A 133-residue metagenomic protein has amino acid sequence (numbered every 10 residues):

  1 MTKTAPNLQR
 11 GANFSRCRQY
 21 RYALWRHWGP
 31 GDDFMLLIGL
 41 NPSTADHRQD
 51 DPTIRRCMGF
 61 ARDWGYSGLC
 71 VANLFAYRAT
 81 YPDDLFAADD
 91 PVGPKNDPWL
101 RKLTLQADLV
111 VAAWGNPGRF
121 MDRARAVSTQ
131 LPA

Functional and structural regions predicted by a protein language model:
M1-D51: Active-site and ligand/interface coordination hotspots across diverse enzymes and nucleic-acid-associated assemblies
N41, F75, P117: Catalytic metal-binding/acid-base residues of hydrolase active sites
A45, R78-T80, G118-D122: Short catalytic/ligand-binding loop motif for oxyanion handling, primarily in non-cytosolic enzymes, centered on
Q49-T53, D122-A124: Residues at alpha-helix caps and immediate loop-helix transition turns in enzyme cores, especially N- and C-cap
I54-R62: Short catalytic helix/loop segments, enriched in acidic residues and glycine and frequently bearing histidine
S67-D83: Short connector loops at secondary-structure junctions
L85-A133: Glycine/proline-rich loop-helix segments at beta-alpha junctions forming the active-site rim of enzyme cores
